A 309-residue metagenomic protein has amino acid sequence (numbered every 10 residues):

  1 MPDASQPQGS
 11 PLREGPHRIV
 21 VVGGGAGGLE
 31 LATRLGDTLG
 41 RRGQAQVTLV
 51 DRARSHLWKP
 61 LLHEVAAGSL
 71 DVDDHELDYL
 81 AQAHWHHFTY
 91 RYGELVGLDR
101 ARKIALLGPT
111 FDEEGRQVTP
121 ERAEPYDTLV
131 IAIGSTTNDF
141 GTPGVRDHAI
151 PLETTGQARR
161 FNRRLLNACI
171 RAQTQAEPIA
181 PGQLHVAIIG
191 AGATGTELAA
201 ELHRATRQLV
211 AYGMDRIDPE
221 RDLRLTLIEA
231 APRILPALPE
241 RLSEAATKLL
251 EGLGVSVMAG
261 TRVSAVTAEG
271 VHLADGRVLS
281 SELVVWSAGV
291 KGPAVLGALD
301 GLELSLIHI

Functional and structural regions predicted by a protein language model:
P2-G97, A193-L238, V285: Beta1-alpha1 glycine-rich phosphate/pyrophosphate-binding loop at the start of Rossmann-like nucleotide-binding domains
P2-P16, F88-A187, V285: FAD-binding core/adjacent interface of flavoenzyme oxidoreductases
L62-G68, R146-I150, L242, D300-L302: Short glycine-enriched, charge-decorated loop/helix-capping segments at active-site entrances that position
L80-A83, S243-V257: Helical element adjacent to the flavin cofactor pocket in flavoenzyme catalytic cores
H87-E94, G254-V266: A conserved beta-strand/loop element that lines the FAD pocket in flavoprotein oxidoreductases
Y126-D127, A268, S280-E282: Active-site acidic short loop of glycosyltransferases
T136-V145, V290-L302: Flavin (primarily FAD) binding-site architecture
I307-I309: Conserved small/polar residues in nucleotide/adenosyl-binding loops
